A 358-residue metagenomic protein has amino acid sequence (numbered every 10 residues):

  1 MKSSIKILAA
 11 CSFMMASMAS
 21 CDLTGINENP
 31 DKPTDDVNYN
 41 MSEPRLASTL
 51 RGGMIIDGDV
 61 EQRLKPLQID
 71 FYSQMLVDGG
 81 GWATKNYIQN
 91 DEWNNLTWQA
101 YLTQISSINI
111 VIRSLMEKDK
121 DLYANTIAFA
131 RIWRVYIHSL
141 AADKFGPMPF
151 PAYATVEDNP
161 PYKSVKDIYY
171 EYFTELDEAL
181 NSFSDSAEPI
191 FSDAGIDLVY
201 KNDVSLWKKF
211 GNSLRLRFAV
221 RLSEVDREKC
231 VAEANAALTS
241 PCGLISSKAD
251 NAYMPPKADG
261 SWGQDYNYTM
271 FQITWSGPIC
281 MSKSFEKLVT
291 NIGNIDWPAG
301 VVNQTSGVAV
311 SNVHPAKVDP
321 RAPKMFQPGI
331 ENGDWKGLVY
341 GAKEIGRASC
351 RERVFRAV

Functional and structural regions predicted by a protein language model:
M1-P30: Bacterial Sec-dependent N-terminal signal peptides
K2-I5, A9-A10, S42, Y123 (+1 more regions): Generic alpha-helix initiation/capping and coil-helix boundary signal
A9, P66-Q68, I137: Sequence-pattern detector for short linear motifs and compositional/periodic biases rather than a specific fold
A16-A19, I56, S186, F355: Hydrophobic alpha-helical elements and their junctions with loops/disorder across both membrane and soluble proteins
C21-A83, E92, I110, E117: Membrane-proximal, proline-rich intrinsically disordered regions
N40, M75-R356: Structured, solvent-exposed acidic/aromatic patches
